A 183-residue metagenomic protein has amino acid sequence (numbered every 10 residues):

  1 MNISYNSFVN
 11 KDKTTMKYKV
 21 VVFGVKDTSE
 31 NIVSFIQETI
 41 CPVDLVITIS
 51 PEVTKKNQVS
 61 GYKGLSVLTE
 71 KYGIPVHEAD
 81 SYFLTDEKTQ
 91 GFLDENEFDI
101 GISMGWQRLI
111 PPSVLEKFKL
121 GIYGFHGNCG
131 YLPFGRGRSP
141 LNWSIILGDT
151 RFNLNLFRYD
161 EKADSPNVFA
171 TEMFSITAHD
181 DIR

Functional and structural regions predicted by a protein language model:
N2-R183: One-carbon transfer enzymes
